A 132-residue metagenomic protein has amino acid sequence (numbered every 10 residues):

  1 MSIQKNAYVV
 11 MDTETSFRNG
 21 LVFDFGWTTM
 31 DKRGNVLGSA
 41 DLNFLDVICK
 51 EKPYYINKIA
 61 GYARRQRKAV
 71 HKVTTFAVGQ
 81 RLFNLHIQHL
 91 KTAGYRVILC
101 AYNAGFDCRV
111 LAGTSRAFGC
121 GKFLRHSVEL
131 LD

Functional and structural regions predicted by a protein language model:
M1, T29, G121-R125: Short, conserved catalytic or adaptor-binding loops enriched in Gly and charged residues
S2-V9, T13-G105: Conserved non-catalytic scaffold segment of RNase H-like nuclease domains
D31, I48, C120-G121, D132: Short, surface-exposed, charged/polar-biased interaction segments
K58, E129-D132: Residue-level detector of functionally special positions within alpha-helical transmembrane segments of multi-pass
G105-L130: Substrate-recognition/cap helix-loop segment adjacent to the acidic, metal-dependent catalytic center of Asp-based
